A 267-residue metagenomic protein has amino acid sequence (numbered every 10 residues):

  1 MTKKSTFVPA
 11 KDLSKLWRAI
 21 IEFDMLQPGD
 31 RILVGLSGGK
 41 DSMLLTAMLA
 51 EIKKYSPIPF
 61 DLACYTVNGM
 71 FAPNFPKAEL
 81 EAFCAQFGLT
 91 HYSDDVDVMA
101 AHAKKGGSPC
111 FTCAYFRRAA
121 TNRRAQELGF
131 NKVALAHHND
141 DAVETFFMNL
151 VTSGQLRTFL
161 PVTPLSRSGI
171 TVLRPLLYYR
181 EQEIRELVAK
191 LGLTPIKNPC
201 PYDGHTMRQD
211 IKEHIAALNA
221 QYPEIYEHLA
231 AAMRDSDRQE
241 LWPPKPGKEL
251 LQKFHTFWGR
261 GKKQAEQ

Functional and structural regions predicted by a protein language model:
T2-E144, T152, Q182-K190, G261-E266: ATP-dependent adenylation/nucleotidyltransferase module used to activate substrates
T6, A10, M43, Y115 (+6 more regions): Electropositive phosphate-/nucleotide-binding environments in soluble metabolic enzymes
S14, R18, E22, A82 (+8 more regions): Charged/polar, solvent-exposed surface patches and flexible loops
G69-F71, V98-A100, T163-S166, Y179 (+2 more regions): Residue-level detector of flexible, active-site-proximal loop/helix-junction positions within diverse enzyme catalytic
F116-L128, F159-S168, I215, N219-R234: Short, basic, helix/turn surface patches
D140-A220: Catalytic subdomain that performs nucleotidyl-dependent activation
L193-Q267: The feature marks non-catalytic terminal segments
